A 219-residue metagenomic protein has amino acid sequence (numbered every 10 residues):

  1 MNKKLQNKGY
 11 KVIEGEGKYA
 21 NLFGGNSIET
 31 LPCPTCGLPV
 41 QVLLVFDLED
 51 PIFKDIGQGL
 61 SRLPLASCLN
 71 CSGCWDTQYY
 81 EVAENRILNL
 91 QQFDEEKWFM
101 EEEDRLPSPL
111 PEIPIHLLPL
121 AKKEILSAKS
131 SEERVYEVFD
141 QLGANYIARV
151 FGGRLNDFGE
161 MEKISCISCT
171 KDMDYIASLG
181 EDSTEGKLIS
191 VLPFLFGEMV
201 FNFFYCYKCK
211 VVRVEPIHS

Functional and structural regions predicted by a protein language model:
M1-S219: Preference for intrinsically disordered or flexible, low-complexity segments and adjacent hinge/connector residues
